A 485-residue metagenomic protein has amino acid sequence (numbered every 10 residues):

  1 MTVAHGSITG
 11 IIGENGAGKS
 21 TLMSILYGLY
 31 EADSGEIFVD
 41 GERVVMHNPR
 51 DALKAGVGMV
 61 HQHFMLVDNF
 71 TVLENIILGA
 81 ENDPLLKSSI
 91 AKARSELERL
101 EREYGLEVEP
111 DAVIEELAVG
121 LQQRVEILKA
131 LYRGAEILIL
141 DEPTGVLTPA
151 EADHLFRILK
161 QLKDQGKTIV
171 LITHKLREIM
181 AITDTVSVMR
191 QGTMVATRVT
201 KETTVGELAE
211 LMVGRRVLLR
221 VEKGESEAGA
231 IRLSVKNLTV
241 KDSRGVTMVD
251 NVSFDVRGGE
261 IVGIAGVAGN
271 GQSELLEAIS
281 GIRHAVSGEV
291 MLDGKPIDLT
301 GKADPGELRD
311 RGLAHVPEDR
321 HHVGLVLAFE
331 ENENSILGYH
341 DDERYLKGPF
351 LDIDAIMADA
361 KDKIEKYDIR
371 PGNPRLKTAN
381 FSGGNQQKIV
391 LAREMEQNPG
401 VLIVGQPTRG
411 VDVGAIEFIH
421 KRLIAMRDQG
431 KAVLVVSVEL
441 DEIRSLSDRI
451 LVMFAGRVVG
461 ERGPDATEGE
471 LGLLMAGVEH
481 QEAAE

Functional and structural regions predicted by a protein language model:
M1-E485: Glycine-rich phosphate-binding loops of nucleotide-dependent enzymes
